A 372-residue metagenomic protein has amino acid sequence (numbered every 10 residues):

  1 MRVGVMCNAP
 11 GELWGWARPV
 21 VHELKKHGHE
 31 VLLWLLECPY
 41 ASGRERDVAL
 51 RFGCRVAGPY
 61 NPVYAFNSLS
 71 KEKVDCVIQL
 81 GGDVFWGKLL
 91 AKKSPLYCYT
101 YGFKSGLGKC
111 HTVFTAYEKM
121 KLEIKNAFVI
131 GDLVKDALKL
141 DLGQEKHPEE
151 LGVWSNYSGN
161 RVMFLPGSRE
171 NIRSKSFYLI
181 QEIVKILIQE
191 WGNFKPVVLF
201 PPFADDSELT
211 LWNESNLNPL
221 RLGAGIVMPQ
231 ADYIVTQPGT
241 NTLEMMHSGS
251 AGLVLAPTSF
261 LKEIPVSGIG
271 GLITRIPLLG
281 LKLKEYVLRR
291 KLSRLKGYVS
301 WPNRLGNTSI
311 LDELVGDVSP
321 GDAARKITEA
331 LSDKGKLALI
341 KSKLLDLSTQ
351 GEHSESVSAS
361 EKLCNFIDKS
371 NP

Functional and structural regions predicted by a protein language model:
M1-P372: Nucleotide-activated sugar donor-binding and catalytic core shared by glycosyltransferases and related lipid-linked
